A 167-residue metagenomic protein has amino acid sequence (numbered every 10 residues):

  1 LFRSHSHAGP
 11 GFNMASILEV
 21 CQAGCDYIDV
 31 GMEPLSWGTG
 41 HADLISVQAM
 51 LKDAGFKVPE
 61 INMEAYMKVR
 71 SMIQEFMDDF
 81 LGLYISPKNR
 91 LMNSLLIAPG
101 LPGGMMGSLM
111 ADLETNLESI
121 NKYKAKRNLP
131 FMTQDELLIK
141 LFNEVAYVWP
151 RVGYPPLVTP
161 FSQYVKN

Functional and structural regions predicted by a protein language model:
F2-N167: Catalytic cores and adjacent flexible loops of soluble metabolic enzymes that perform enolate/carbanion chemistry on
